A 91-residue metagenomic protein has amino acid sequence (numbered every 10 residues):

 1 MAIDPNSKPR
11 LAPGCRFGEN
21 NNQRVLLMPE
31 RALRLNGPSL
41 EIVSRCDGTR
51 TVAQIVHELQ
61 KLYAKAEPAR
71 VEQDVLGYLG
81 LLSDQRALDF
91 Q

Functional and structural regions predicted by a protein language model:
M1-M28: Long, low-complexity, charged/polar intrinsically disordered regions in eukaryotic proteins
A32-Q91: Long, charge-rich, low-complexity alpha-helical segments
